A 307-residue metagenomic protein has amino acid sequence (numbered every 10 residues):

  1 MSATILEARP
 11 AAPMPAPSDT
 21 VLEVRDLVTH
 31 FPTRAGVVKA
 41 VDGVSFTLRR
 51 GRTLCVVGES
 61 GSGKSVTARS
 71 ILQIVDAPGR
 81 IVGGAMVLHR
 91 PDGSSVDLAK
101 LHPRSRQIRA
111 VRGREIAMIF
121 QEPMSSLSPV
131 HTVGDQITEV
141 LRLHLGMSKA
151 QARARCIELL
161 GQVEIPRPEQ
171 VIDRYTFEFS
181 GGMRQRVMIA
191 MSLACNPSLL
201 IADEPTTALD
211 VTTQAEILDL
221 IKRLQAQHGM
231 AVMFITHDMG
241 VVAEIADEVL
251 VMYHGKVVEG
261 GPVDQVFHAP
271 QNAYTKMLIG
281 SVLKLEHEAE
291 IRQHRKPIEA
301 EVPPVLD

Functional and structural regions predicted by a protein language model:
L6, M14-T20, S95-L98, P166-Q170 (+1 more regions): Short catalytic/signature loops enriched in Gly
A35, D92-A117, D135, L143 (+1 more regions): ABC ATPase NBD coupling module
A194-S198: A short, proline-enriched helix->beta-strand linker immediately N-terminal to the Walker B motif in ABC-type P-loop
A215-G229, G240: Helical segment within the ABC ATPase nucleotide-binding domain
V242-E244: A short, surface-exposed alpha-helical micro-motif characterized by mixed small hydrophobic and charged/polar residues
E248, G260: Short, glycine/charged-rich "phosphate-handling" switch motifs in NTP-dependent and phosphotransfer domains
